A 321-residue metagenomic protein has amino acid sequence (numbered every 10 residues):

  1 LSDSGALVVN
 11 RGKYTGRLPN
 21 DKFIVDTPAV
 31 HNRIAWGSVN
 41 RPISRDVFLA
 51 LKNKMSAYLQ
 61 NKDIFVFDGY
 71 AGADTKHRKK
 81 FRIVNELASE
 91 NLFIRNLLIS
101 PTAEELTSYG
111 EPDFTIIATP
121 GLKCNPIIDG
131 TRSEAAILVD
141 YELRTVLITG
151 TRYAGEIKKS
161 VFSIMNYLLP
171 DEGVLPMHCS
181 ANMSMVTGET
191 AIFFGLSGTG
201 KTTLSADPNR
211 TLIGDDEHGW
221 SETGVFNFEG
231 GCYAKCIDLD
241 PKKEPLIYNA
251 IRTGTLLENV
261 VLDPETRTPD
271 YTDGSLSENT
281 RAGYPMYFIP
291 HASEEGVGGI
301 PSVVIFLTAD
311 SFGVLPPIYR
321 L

Functional and structural regions predicted by a protein language model:
L1-D3, K13-Y14, P170, H178-L196 (+2 more regions): Glycine-rich, often acidic-flanked micro-motifs that create phosphate/phosphodiester-binding or positioning elements
L1-Y109: N-terminal accessory targeting/assembly segments
F48-M55, I99-P101, R132-S133, R281-S293: Short alpha-helical segments and helix-capping/turn motifs at coil-helix boundaries
Q60-D68, D171-P176, L212-I213: Short secondary-structure capping/junction motifs at helix and strand boundaries
Y70, T119, D140-E142, T149-T151 (+3 more regions): Structured loops at beta-to-helix junctions and adjacent beta-edge loops in soluble globular domains
Y109-L168: Charged, amphipathic alpha-helical linker segments immediately N-terminal to NTP-binding catalytic cores
L138, K159-I164, V174-L175, A181-V186: Intrinsically disordered, low-complexity segments enriched in small residues
K201: Conserved lysine of the Walker
